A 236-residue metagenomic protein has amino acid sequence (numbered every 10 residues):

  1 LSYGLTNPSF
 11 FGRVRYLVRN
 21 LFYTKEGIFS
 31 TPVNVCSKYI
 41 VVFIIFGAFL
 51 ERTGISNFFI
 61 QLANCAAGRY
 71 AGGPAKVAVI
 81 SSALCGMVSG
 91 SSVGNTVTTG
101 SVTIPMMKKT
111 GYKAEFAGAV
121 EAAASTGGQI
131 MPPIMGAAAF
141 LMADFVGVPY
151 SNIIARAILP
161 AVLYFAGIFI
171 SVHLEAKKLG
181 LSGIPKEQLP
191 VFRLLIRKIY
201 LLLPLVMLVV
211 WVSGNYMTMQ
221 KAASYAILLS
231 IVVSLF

Functional and structural regions predicted by a protein language model:
L1, A155-F236: Long, contiguous bundles of hydrophobic transmembrane helices that form the permeation core of multi-pass
L1-I45, Q61-L62, V206-F236: Hydrophobic transmembrane alpha-helices of multi-pass solute/ion transporters
G4-P8, R52-S56, S91-G94, L141 (+5 more regions): Transmembrane helix-loop junctions in multipass membrane proteins, especially transporters and channels
T6-S9, I45-G72: Carboxylate/His-rich catalytic cores and anion/metal-binding grooves
I60-G128, I134-A139: Hydrophobic transmembrane alpha-helices that form the pore/transport pathway of multi-pass ion and small-solute
A83-L84, T126, A137, L141-F145 (+2 more regions): Alpha-helical transmembrane segments of multipass membrane proteins
A143-L159: Helix-coil boundary and interhelical linker segments in multi-pass alpha-helical membrane proteins
